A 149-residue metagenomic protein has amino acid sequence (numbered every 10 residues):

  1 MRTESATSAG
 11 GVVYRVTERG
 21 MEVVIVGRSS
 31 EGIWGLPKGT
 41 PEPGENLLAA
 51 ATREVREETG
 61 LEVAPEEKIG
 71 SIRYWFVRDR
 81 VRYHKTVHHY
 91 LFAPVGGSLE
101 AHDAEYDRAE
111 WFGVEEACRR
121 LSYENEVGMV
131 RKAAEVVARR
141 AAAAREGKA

Functional and structural regions predicted by a protein language model:
M1-E22: Conserved N-terminal beta-strand and adjoining loop/helix that marks the start of the Nudix/MutT-like hydrolase domain
T7-A9, M21, K85-H88, D107: Change "...and in nucleic-acid phosphodiester-cleaving endonucleases..." to "...and in nucleic-acid processing enzymes
V13-R15, G27-R28, A93-P94: Residue-level signal for short segments within beta-strands and strand-turn junctions of well-structured beta-sheet
R19-E62: Conserved Nudix-box catalytic region and its N-terminal flanking loop in Nudix hydrolases and closely related
G35, H84, W111: Short aromatic/basic micro-patch
G60-G97: Active-site segment of metal-dependent pyrophosphate-handling enzymes, primarily the Nudix hydrolase catalytic core
H89, A93, S98-A133: NUDIX/MutT-family hydrolases
V137-K148: Short, charged, intrinsically disordered terminal tails
